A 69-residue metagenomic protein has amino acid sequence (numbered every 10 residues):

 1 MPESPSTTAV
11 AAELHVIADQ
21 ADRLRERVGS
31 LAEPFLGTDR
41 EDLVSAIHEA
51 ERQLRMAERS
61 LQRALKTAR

Functional and structural regions predicted by a protein language model:
M1-L31: N-terminal acidic leader/helix
S30-T67: Short, charge-rich amphipathic interface segments used for partner binding and complex assembly
